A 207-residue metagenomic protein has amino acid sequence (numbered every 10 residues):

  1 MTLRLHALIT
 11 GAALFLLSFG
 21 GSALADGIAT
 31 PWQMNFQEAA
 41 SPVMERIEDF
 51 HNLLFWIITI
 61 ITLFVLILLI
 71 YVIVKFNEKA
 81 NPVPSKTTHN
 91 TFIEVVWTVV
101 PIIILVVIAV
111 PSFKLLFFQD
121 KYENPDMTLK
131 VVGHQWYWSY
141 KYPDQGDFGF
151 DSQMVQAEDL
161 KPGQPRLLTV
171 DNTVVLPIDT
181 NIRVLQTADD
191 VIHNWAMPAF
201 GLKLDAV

Functional and structural regions predicted by a protein language model:
M1-D26: N-terminal secretory/membrane targeting signals
F15-G20, L69, V106-S112: Hydrophobic membrane-targeting signal helices
D26-L53, I73-V207: Non-transmembrane, membrane-proximal soluble domains of secreted or membrane proteins
I58: Active-site-proximal cofactor/substrate-binding loop regions of enzyme domains
T62-K75: Alpha-helical transmembrane segments
